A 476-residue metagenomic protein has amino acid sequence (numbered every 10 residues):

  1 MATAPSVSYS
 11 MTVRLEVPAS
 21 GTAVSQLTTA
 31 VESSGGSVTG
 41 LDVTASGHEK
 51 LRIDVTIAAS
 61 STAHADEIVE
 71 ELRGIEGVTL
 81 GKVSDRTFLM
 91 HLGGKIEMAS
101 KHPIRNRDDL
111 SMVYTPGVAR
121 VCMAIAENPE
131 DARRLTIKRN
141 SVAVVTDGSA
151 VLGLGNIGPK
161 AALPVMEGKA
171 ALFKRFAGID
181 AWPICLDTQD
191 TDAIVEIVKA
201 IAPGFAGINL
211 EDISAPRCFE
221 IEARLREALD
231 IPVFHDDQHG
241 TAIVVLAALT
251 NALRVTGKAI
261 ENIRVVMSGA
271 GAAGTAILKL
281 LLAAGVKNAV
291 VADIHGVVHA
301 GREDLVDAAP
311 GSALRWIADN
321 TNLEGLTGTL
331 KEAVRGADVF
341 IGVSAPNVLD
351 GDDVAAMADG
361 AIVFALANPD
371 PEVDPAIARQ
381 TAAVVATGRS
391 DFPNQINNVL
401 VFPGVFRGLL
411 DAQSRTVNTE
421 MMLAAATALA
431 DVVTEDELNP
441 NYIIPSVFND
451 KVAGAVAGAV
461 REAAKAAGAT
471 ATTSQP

Functional and structural regions predicted by a protein language model:
M1-L92: A conserved regulatory-domain signal marking ACT and ACT-like small-molecule sensing domains and adjacent regulatory
T39-T44, G81-V83, I184, E211 (+4 more regions): Flexible, glycine/charged-enriched surface loops at secondary-structure junctions
L80-I263: Glycine/serine-rich phosphate-binding loop and adjoining beta1-alpha1 elements at the start of nucleotide-handling
L80-V83, P183, N209-D212, V233-D236 (+6 more regions): General beta-strand structural signal in soluble alpha/beta enzymes
L152, P159-A177, L229, H235 (+2 more regions): Glycine-rich phosphate/diphosphate-binding loop of Rossmann-like nucleotide-binding domains
P232, D236-D237, T256, A365-S474: Adenosine-phosphate binding glycine-rich loop
L314-V384, R389-D391: Rossmann-like adenosine-cofactor binding region
